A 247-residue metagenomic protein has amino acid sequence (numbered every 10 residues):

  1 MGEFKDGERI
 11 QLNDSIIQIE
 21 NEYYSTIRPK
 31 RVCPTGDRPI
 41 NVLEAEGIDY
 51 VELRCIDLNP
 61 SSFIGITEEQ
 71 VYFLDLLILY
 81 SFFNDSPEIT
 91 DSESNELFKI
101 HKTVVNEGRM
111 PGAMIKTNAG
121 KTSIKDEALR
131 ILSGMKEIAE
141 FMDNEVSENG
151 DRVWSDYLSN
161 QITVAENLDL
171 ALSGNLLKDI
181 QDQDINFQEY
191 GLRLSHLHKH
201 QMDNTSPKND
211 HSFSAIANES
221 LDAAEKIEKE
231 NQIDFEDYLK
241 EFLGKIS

Functional and structural regions predicted by a protein language model:
M1-S247: C-terminal accessory/tail domains of diverse enzymes
